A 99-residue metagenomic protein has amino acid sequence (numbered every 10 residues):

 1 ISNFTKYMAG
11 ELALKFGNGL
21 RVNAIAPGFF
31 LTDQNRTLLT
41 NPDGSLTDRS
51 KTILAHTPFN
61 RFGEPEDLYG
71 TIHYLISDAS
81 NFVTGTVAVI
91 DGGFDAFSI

Functional and structural regions predicted by a protein language model:
I1-L12, I25, L75: Hydrophobic alpha-helix immediately C-terminal to the catalytic Tyr-X-X-X-Lys motif of short-chain
S2, D33, E66-Y69: Residues in well-ordered alpha-helical elements
G10-K15, N81: Alpha-helical segment proximal to the catalytic Tyr-Lys
F16, R21, V83-G85: Short, small/polar-rich loop/turn modules that mediate ligand/substrate recognition or access, typified
R21-L31, I76, V89-D91: Conserved SDR Rossmann-fold cofactor-binding beta-strand/turn motif
F30-H56, F97-I99: A glycine/serine/threonine-rich, flexible loop-to-helix segment that serves as the NAD(P) cofactor-binding "lid"
G44-S45, T57-L68, A79: A conserved structural motif in NAD(P)-dependent oxidoreductases
I72-H73, T84-I99: Short C-terminal tail/terminal secondary-structure segment of NAD(P)H-dependent dehydrogenase/reductase domains
